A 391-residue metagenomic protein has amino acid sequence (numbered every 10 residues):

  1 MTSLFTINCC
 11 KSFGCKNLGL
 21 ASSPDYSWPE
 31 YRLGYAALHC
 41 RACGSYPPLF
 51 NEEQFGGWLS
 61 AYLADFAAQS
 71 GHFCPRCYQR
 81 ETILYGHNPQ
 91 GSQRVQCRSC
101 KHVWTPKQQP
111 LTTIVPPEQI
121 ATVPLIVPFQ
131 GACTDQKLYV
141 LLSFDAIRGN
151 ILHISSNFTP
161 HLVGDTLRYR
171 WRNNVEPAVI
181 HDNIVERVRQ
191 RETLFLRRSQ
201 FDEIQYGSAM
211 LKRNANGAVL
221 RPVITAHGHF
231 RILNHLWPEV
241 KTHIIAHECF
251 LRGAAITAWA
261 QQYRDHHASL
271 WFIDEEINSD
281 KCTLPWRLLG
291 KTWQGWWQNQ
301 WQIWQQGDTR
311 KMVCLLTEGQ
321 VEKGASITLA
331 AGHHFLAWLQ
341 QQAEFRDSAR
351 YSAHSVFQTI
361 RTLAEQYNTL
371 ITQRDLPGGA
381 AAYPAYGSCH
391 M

Functional and structural regions predicted by a protein language model:
C9-N17, A42, P75-Q79, S99: Short, cysteine/histidine-rich loop/knuckle motifs that typically chelate Zn2+
S12, R32-Y46, Q90-V103: Cysteine-rich micro-motifs
K16-P24, Y46-F50, R80-Y85, V103-K107: Short, non-ligating residues that shape and space the ligands of small metal-coordination modules and catalytic
D25-A37, Y62-A68, L84-V95: Short linker/helix segments within small regulatory modules
E81, R252-Q341: Helix-centered, glycine/charged polyanion-binding patches within enzymatic domains that contact phosphate-containing
I114-L236: RNase H-like nuclease fold core
E239-G253: Acidic/histidine-rich, metal-coordinating catalytic segments
H333, Q342-M391: C-terminal domain-tail junction helix/linker
